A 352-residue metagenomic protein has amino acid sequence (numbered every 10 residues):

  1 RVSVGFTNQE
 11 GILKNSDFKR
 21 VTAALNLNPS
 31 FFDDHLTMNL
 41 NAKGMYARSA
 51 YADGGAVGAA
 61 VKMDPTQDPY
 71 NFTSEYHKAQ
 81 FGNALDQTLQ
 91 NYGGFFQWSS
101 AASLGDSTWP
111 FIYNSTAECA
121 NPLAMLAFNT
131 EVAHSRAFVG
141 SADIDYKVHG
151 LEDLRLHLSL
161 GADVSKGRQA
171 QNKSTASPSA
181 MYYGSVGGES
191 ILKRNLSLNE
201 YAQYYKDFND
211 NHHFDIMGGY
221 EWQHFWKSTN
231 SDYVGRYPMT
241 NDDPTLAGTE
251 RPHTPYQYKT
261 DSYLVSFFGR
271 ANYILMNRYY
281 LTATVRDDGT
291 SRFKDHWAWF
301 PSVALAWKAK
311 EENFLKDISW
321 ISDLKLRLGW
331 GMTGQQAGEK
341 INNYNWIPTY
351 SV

Functional and structural regions predicted by a protein language model:
R1-A24, F32-L36, R136-F138: Outer-membrane beta-barrel translocator/receptor signature
G11-I12, S49, R292-F293: Extracytoplasmic/secreted cell-surface and envelope-processing proteins
R20-V21, N26-F32, N41-Y46, G54-G55 (+2 more regions): Extracellular/periplasmic, surface-exposed regions of secreted and cell-surface proteins
D33-N83: N-terminal, post-signal-peptide soluble/periplasmic segments of Gram-negative outer-membrane pore/transport systems
P178-Y182: Flexible, solvent-exposed loop segments that connect beta-strands
